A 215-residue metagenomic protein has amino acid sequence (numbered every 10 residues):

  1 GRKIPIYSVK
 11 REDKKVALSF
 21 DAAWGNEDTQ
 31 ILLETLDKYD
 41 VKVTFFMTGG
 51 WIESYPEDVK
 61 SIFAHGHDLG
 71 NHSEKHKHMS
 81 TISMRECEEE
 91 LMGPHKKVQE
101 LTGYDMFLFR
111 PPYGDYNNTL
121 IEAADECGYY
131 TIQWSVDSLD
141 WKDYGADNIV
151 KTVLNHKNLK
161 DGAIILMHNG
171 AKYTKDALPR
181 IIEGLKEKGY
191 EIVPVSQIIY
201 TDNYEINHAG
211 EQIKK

Functional and structural regions predicted by a protein language model:
G1-I82, E86, E90-K97, M106 (+1 more regions): Active-site beta->alpha N-cap acidic-glycine motif
K3-R11, K38-Y39, E53, Y173-K215: C-terminal domain-boundary segment and adjacent tail
V16-S19, V43-M47, D68-N71, F107-P111 (+3 more regions): Structural recognition of the beta-strand scaffold that forms the well-ordered cores of secreted hydrolase catalytic
A23, T48-G50, E74, G114 (+3 more regions): Active-site beta-loop-alpha junctions enriched in small/polar residues
N26-D28, K77-D105, D115-D161, T174-A177: Alpha-helical scaffold elements lining the catalytic groove of polysaccharide deacetylases
E34, K60, I121-E122, E183: Alpha-helical segments flanking ligand/cofactor-binding loops in enzyme cores
Y39, H65-G66, C127, G162 (+1 more regions): Structured helix-beta-strand junction loops
V59-I62, R85-C87, D147-V150, I206-E211: Short low-complexity, flexible loop/linker segments enriched in glycine and/or proline with clustered acidic
